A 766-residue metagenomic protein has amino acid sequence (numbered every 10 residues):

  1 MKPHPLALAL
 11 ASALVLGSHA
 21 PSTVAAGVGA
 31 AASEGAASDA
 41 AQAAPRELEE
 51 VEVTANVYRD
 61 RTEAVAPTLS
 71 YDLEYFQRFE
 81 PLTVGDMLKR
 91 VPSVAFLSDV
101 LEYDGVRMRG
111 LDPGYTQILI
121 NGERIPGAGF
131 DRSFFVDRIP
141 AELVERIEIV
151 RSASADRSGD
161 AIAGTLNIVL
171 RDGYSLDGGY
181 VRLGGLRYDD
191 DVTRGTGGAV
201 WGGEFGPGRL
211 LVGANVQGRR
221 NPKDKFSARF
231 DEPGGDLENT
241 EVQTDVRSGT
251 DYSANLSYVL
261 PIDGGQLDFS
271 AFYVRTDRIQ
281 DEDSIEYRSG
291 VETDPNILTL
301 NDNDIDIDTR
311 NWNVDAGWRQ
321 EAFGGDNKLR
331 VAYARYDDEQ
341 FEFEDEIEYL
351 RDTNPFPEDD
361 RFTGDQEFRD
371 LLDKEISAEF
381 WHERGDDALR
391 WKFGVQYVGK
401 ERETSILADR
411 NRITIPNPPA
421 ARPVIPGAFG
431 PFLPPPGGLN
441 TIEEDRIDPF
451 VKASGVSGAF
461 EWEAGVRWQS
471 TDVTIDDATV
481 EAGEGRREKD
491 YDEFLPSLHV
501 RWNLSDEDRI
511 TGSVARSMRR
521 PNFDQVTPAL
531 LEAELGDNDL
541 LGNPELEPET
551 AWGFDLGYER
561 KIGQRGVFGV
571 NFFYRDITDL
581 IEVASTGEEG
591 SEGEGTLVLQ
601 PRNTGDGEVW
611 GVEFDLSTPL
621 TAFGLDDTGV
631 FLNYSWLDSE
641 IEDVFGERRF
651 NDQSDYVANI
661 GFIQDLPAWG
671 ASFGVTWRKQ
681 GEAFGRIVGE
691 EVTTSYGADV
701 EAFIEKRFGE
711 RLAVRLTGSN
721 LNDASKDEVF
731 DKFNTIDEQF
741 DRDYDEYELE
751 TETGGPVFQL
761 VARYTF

Functional and structural regions predicted by a protein language model:
T54, D60, G85-R124: Extracytoplasmic beta-strand/coil segments of soluble accessory domains associated with Gram-negative outer-membrane
V84-M87, D104-R107, L119, F135-V136 (+4 more regions): N-terminal periplasmic accessory domains that precede and gate Gram-negative outer-membrane beta-barrel machines
F96, E123-R151: Short acidic/polar hinge/loop motifs at secondary-structure boundaries that mediate gating or recognition
D189-K225, D231, G235-E282, N303-D326 (+1 more regions): Transmembrane beta-barrel wall of Gram-negative outer-membrane proteins
E375-E379, N543, E547, G553 (+5 more regions): Outer membrane beta-barrel strand-and-loop segments of large Gram-negative receptors, especially TonB-dependent
E401-E403, D472-T474, E488, W502 (+5 more regions): Surface-exposed extracellular loop regions of Gram-negative outer-membrane beta-barrel proteins, predominantly
A459, Y574-D576, G593-I687: Gram-negative outer-membrane beta-barrel transporters
K679-F684, K706-F766: C-terminal beta-signal and adjacent terminal beta-strands/loops of Gram-negative outer-membrane beta-barrel proteins
